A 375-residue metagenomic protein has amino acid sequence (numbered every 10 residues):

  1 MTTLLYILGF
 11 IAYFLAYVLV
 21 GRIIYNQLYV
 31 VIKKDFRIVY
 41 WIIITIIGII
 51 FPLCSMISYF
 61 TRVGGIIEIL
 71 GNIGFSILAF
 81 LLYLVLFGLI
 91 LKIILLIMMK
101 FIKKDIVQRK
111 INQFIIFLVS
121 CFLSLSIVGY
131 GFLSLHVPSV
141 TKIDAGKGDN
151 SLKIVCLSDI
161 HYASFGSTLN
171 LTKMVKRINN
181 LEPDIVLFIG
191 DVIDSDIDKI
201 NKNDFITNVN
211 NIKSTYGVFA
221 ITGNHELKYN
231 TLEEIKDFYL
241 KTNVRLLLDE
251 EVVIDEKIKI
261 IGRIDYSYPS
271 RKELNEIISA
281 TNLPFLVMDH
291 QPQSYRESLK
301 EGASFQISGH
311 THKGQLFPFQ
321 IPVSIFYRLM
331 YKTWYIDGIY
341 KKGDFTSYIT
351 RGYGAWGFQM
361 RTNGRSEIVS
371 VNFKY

Functional and structural regions predicted by a protein language model:
M1-L135: Non-catalytic terminal accessory segments
S124-G148, S164-L169: Hydrophobic alpha-helical transmembrane segments in integral membrane proteins
D144-Y375: Soluble catalytic domains of enzymes that build or remodel membrane lipids, polysaccharides, and related
